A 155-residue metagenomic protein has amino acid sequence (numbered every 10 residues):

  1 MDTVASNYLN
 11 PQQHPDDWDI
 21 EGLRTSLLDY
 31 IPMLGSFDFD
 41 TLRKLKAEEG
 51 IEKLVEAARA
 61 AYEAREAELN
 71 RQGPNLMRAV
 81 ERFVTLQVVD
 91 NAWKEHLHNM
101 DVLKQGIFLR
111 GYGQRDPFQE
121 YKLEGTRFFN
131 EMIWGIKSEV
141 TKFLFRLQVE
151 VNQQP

Functional and structural regions predicted by a protein language model:
M1-P155: Extended, charged helical/alpha-beta scaffold domains that provide interaction surfaces
